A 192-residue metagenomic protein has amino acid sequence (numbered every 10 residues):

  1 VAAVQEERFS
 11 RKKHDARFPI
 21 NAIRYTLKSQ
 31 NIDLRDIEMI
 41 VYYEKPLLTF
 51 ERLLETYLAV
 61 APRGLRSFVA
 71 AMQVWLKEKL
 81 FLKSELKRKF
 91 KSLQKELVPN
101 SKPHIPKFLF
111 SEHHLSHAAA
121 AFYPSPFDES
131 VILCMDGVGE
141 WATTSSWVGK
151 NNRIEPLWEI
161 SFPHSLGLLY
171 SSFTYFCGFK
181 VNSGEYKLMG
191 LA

Functional and structural regions predicted by a protein language model:
V1-A192: Short acidic/glycine-rich loops and adjacent helix/strand connectors that line catalytic pockets where negatively
